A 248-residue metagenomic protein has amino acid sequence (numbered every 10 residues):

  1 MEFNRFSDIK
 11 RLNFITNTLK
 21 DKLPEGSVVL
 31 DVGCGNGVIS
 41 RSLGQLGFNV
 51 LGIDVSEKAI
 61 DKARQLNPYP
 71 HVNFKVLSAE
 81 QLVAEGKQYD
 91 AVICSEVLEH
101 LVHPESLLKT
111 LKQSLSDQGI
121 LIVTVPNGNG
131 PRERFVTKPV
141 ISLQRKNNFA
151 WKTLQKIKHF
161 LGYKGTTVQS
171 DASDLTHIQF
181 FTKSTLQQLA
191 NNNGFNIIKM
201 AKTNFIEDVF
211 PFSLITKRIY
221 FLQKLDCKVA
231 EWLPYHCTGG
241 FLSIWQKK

Functional and structural regions predicted by a protein language model:
E2-K10, V38, V55, K62 (+3 more regions): S-adenosyl-L-methionine-dependent methyltransferase catalytic module, highlighting the catalytic core
L12-F135, F241-K247: Conserved SAM-binding loop
